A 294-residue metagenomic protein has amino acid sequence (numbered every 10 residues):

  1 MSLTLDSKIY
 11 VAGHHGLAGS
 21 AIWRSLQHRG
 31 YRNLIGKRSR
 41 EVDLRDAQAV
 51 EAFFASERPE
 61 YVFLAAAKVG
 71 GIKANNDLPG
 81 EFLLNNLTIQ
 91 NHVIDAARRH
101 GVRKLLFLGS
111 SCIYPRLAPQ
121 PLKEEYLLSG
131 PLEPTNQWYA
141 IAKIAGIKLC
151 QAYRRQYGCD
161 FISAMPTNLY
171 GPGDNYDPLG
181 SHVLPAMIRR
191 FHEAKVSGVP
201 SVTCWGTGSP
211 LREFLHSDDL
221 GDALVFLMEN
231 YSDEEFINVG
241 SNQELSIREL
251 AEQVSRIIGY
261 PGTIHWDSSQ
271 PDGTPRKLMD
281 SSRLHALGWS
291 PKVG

Functional and structural regions predicted by a protein language model:
A12, K37, V62-K68, L105-S111 (+1 more regions): SDR active-site strand-loop-helix element
A12-G13, L17, A21-R29, E193-G294: C-terminal substrate-binding subdomain of Rossmann-fold SDR/epimerase-dehydratase oxidoreductases
Q27-A52: Adenosine-cofactor binding site in Rossmann-like domains, unifying the SAM/SAH pocket of S-adenosylmethionine-dependent
A47-L87, A96-R99: NAD(P)H-binding glycine-rich loop region in Rossmannoid oxidoreductase-like domains and their noncatalytic homologs
N91-N136: Conserved Rossmann-fold NAD(P)-dependent oxidoreductase catalytic core, especially the SDR/UDP-sugar
K104, G109-S110, I147-P172, P185-I188 (+1 more regions): Conserved beta-loop-beta element that borders a ligand/cofactor-binding pocket
I113-P115, W138, I162-A186, P210-L211: Flexible, glycine-rich beta-alpha linker
W138, A142-A145: Active-site helix of classical SDR
